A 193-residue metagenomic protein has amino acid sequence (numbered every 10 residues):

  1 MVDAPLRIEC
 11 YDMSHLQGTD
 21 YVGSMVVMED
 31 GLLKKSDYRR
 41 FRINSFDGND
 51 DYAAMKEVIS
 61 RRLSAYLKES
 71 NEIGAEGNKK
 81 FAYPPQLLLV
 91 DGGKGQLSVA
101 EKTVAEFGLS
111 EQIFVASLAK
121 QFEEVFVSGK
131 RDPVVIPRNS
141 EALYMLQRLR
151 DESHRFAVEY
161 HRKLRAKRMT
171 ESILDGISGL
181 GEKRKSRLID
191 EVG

Functional and structural regions predicted by a protein language model:
M1-G193: Acidic, glycine-enriched active-site microenvironments
